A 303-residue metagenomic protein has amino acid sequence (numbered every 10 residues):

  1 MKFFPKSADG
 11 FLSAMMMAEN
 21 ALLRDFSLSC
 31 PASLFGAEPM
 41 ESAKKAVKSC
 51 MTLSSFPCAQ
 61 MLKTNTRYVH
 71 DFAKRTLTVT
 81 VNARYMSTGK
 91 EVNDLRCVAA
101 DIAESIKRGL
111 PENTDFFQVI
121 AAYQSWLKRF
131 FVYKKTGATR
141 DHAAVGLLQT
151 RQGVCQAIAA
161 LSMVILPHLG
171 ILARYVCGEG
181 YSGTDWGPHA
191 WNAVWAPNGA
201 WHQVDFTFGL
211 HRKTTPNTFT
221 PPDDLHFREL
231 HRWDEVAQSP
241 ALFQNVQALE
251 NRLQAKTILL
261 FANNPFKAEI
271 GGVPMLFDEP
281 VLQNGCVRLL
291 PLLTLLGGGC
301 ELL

Functional and structural regions predicted by a protein language model:
M1-N82: Intrinsically disordered, low-complexity N-terminal segments that are enriched in acidic
K6, T214-N263: Low-complexity, Gly/Ser/Thr/Pro-rich intrinsically disordered linker/tail segments
L23-P31, T78-S87, D94-G109, E269-E279: Acidic/histidine-rich, surface-exposed loop or edge segments in extracytoplasmic proteins
Y85-L147: Secondary-structure boundary elements
V119, Y123, R151-L166, G285-L290: Active-site nucleophilic cysteine motif
Y133-V145, Q152, L169-D185: Catalytic cysteine-centered active-site loop
A157-H226: Hydrophobic/aromatic-rich core segments of domains that either
L253-L303: Primary recognition of N-terminal secretory signal peptides and signal-anchoring hydrophobic helices
